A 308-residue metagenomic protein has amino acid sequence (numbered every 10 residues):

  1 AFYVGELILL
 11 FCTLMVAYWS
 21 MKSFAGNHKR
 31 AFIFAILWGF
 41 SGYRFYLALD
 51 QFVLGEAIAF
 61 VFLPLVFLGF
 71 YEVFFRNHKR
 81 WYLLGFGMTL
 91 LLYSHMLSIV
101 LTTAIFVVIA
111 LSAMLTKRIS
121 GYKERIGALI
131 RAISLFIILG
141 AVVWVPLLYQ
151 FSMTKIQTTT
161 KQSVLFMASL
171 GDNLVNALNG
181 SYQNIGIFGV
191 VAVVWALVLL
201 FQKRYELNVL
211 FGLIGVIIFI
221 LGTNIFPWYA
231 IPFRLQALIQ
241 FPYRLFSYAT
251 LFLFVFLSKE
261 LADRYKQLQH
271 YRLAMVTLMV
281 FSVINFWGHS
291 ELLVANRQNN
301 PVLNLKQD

Functional and structural regions predicted by a protein language model:
A1-V294: Membrane-embedded transmembrane-helix bundle of lipid-linked glycan/lipid transferases
L292-D308: Membrane-interface segments at or immediately adjacent to transmembrane helices that form the boundary between
